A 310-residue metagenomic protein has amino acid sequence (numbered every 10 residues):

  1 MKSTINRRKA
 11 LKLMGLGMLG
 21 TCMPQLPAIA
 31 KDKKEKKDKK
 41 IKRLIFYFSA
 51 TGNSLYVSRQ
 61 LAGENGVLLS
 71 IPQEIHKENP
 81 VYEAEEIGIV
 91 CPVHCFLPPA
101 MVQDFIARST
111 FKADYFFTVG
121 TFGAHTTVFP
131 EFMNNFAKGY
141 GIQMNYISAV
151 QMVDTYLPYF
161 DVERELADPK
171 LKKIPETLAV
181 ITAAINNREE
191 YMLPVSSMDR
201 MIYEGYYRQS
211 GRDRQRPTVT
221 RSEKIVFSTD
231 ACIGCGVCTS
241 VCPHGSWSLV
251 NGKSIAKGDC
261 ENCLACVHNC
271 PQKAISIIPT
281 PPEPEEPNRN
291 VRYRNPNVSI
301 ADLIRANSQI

Functional and structural regions predicted by a protein language model:
K2, K9-A30: N-terminal export signals
Q25-A50, Y56-G63: C-terminal segment of N-terminal export signals and the immediately downstream linker at the start of the mature
A28-A30, F227-E261, A265-E283: Iron-sulfur cluster-binding cysteine motifs and their immediate structural context in ferredoxin-like electron-transfer
P72-M152: Helix-loop-strand module that forms the ligand-binding subsite of alpha/beta enzymes
V119, V150-E176, S246-L249, K253-K257 (+1 more regions): Soluble, non-transmembrane catalytic domains of enzymes that act on hydrophobic metabolites at membranes
Y156-Y203: Glycine-rich phosphate/pyrophosphate-binding loop and the adjoining helix
I202-G234, T239-S240: A mid-sequence, solvent-exposed acidic-amphipathic segment
A265-I310: Flanking helices and flexible, charged tails adjoining ferredoxin-like Fe-S electron-transfer domains in multi-subunit
